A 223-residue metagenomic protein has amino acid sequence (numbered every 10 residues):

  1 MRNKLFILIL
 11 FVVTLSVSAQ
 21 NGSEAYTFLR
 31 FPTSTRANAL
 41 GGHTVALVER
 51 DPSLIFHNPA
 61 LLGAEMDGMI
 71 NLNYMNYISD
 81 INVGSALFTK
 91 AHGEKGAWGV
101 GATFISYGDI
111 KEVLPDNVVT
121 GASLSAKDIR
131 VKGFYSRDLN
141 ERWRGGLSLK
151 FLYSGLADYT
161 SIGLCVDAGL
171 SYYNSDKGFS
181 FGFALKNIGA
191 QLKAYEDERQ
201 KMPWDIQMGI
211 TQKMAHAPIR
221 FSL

Functional and structural regions predicted by a protein language model:
K4-L15: Sec-dependent N-terminal signal peptides
Q20-G41, V45-E49, D67, M75 (+1 more regions): Outer-membrane beta-barrel porins/channels
P52-L62: N-terminal periplasmic accessory domains that precede and gate Gram-negative outer-membrane beta-barrel machines
L61, Y77-D80: Short active-site-proximal "capping" loops at secondary-structure junctions
